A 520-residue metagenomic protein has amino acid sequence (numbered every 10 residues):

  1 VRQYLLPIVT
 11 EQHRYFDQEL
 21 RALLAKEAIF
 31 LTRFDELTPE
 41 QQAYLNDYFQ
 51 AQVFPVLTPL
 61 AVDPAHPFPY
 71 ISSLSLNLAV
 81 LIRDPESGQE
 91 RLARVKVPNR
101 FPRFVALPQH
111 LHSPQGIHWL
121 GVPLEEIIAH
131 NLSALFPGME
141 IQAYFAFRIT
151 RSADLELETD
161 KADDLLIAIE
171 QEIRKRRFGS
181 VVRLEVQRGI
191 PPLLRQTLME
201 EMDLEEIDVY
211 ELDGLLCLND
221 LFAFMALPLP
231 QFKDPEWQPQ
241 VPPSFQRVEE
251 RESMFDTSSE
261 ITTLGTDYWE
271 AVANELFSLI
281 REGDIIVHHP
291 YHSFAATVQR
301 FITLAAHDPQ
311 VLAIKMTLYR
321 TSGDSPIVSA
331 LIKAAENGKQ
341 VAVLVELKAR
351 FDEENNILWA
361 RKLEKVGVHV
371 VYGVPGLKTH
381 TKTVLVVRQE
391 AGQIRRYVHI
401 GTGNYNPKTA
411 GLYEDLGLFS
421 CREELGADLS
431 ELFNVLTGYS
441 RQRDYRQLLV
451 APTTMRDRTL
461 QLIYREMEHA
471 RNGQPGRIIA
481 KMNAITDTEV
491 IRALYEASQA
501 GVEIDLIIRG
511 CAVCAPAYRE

Functional and structural regions predicted by a protein language model:
V1-I478, D487, E496-A500, G510-E520: N-terminal localization/anchoring segments of enzymes in phospholipid and broader phosphate metabolism
N483: Cofactor-pocket helix-loop regions in the catalytic cores of large enzyme subunits
E503-I507: Hydrophobic alpha/beta core scaffold segments
